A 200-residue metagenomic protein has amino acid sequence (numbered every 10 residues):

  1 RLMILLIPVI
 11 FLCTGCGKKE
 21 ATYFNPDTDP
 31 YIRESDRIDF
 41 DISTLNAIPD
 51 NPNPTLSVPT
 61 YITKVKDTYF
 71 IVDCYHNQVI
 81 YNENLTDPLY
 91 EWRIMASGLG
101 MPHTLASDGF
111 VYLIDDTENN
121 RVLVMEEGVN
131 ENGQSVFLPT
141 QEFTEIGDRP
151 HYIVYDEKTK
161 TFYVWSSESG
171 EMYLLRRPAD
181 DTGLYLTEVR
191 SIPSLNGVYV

Functional and structural regions predicted by a protein language model:
L12-G15: C-terminal motif of bacterial Sec signal peptides marking the signal peptidase cleavage site
Y23-S57: A short helix->beta-strand "capping" segment at the edge of beta-propeller domains
N46-N77: Beta-strand-rich domains and repeat architectures in extracellular enzymes and scaffolds, especially beta-propellers
D50-T55, R93-G98, E142-G147, V189-N196: Surface loop/turn motifs at the tips and blade-to-blade linkers of beta-strand repeat domains
V58-Y61, G100-A106, D148-Y155, L195-V200: Repeated scaffold domains used in trafficking and secretory/extracellular systems, primarily beta-propellers
K66-D67, G109-V111, K158-K160: Short coil/turn segments that connect the beta-strands within blades of beta-propeller domains
I71-Y75, L113-E118, V164-E168: Conserved beta-strand positions in repeat-built beta-propeller and related beta-rich domains
E83-D87, E126-N130, R176-D181: Short loop/turn segments that connect beta-strands within beta-propeller blades
